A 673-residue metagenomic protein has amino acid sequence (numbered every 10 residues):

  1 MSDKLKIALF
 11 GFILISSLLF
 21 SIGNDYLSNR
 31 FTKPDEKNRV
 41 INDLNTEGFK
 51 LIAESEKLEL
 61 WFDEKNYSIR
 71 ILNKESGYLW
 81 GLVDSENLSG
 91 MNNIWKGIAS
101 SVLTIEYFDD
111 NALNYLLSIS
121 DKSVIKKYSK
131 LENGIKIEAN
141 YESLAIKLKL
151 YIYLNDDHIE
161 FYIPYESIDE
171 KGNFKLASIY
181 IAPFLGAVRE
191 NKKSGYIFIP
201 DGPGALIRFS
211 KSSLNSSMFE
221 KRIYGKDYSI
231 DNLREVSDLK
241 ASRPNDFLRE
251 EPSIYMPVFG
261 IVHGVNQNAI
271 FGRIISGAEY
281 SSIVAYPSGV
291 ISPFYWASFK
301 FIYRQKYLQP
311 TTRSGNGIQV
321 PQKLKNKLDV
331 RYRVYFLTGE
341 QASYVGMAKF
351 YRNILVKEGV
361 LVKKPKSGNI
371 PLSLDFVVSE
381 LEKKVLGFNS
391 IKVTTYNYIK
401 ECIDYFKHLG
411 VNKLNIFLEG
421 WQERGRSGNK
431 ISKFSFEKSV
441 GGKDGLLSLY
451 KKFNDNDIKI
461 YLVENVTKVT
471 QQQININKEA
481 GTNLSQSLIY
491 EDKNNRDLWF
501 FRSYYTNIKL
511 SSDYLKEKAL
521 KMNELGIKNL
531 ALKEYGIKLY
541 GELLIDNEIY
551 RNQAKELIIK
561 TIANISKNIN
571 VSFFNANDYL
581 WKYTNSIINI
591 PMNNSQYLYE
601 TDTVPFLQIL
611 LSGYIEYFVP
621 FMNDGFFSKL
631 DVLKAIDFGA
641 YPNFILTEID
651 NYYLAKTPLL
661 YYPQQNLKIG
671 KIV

Functional and structural regions predicted by a protein language model:
M1-L9: Bacterial N-terminal signal peptides that target proteins for export
A8-F20: Sec-dependent N-terminal signal peptides of Gram-positive bacterial secreted proteins and lipoproteins
I22-D43: Intrinsically disordered, low-structural-confidence terminal and linker regions
Y26, P34, L51-T395, K400-L414: Carbohydrate-recognition beta-sandwich/jelly-roll modules in extracellular/periplasmic carbohydrate-active proteins
L60-F62, Y67-K74, E251-Y255, I261-S298 (+3 more regions): Active-site-proximal substrate-binding groove within the catalytic cores of carbohydrate-active enzymes
E64, Y165, P183, L418-G420 (+3 more regions): Glycine-rich, histidine-containing beta strand-loop boundary motifs that form or position
K366-K451, N456-Y514: Aromatic-lined carbohydrate-binding/catalytic grooves of carbohydrate-active enzymes
K413-Q422, I460-V466, K518-L544: Short acidic catalytic loops
